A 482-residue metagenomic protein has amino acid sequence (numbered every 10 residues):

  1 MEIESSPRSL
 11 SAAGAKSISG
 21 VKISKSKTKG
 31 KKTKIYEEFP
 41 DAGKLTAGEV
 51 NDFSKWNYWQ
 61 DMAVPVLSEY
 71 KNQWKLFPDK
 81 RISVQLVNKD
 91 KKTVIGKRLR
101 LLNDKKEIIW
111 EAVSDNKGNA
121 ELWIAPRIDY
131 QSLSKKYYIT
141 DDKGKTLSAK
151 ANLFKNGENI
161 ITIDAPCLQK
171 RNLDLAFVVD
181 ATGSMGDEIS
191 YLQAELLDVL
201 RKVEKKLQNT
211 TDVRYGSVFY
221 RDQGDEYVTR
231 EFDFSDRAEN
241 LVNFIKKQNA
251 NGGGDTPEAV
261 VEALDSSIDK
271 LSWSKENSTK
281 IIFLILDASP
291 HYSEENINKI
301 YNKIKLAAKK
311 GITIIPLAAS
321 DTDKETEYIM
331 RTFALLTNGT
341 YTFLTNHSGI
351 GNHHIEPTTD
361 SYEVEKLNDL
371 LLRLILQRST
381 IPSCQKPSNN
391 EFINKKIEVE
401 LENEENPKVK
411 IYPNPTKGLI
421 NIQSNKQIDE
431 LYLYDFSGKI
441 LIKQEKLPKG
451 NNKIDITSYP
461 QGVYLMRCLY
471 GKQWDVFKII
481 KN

Functional and structural regions predicted by a protein language model:
M1-T93, K105-K106, T162-K170, E404: Beta-strand-rich domain onsets/edges
V84, S114-P126: Glycine-centered loop-to-beta-strand initiation motif
R98, N103, I108-N116, K135-L401 (+1 more regions): Divalent cation-coordinating acidic motifs and surrounding scaffolds that mediate Ca2+/Mg2+/Mn2+/Zn2+-dependent binding
A120, N159, G450-I454: Short strand-edge motifs at loop-to-beta-strand transitions and within beta-strands of extracellular beta-rich domains
I128-S132, T457-Q461: Surface-exposed, short loops/turns at beta-strand junctions within beta-sandwich domains
L401-N425, Y434-K439, I480-N482: Surface-exposed, proline-anchored Ser/Thr-rich loop/turn motifs
I440-Y459: Glycine-centered tight-turn motifs at strand-turn-strand junctions
Q461-N482: C-terminal tail/sorting-segment detector
